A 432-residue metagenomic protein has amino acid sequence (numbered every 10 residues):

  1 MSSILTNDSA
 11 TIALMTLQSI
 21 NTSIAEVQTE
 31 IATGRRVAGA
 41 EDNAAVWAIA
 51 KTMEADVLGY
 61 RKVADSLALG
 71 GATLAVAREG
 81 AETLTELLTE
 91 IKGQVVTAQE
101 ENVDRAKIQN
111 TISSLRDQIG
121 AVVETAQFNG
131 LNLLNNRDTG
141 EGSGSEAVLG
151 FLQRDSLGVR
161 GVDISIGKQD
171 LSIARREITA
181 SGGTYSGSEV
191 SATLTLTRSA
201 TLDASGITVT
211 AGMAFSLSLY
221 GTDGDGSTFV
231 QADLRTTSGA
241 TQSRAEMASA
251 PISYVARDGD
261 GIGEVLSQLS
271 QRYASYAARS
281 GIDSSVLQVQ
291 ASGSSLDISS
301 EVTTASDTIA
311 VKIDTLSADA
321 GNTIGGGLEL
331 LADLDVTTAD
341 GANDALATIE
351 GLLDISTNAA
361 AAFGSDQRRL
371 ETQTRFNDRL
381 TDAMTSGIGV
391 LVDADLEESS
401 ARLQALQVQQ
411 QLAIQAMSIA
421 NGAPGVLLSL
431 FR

Functional and structural regions predicted by a protein language model:
S2-I12, A38-G39, K51, A55 (+3 more regions): Amphipathic alpha-helical coiled-coil/heptad-repeat segments
S3-T29: Donor-binding/catalytic cores of nucleotide-activated saccharide and glycerol-phosphate transferases/polymerases
D42: Catalytic-site-adjacent helices and loops of nucleotide signaling machinery
A405-V408: Internal alpha-helical transmembrane segments of multi-pass membrane proteins, especially GPCRs
